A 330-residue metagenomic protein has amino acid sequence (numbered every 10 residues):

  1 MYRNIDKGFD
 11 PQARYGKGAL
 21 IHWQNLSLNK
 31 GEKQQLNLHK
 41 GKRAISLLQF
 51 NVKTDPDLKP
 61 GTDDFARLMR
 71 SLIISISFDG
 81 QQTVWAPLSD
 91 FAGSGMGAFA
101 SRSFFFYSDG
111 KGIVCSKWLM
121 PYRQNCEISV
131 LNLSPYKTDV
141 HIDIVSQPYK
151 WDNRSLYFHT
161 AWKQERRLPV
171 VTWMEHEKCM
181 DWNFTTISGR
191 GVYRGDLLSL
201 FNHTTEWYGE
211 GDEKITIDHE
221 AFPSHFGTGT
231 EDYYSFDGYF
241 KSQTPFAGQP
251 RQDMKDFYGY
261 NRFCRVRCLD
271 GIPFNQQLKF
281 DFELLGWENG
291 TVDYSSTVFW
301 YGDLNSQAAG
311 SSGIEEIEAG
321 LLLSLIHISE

Functional and structural regions predicted by a protein language model:
M1-L325, S329: Beta-strand-centric surfaces of beta-sandwich/beta-rich domains
